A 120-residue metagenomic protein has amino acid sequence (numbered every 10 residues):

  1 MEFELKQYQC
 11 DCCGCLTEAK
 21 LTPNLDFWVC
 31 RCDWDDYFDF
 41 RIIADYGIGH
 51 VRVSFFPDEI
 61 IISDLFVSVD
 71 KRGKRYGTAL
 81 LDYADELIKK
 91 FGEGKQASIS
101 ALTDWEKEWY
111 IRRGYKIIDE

Functional and structural regions predicted by a protein language model:
Q9-D11, C30: Cys/His/Pro-rich metal-binding microdomains
T17: Cys/His-rich microdomains that often coordinate metals
C30-C32, W109: Cysteine-rich micro-motifs
Y46-V51, I60: Glycine-rich phosphate/pyrophosphate-binding loop shared by adenosine-nucleotide-utilizing enzymes
D58-V69: Conserved acetyl-CoA binding element of GNAT-fold acetyltransferases
K71, R75-Y83: Conserved acetyl-CoA pyrophosphate-binding loop and the N-cap/start of the following alpha-helix in GNAT-like
A97-I111: Conserved beta-strand-loop-alpha-helix junction that forms the acyl-donor binding cleft
I111-E120: Conserved acetyl-CoA-binding loop of GNAT-fold acetyltransferases
